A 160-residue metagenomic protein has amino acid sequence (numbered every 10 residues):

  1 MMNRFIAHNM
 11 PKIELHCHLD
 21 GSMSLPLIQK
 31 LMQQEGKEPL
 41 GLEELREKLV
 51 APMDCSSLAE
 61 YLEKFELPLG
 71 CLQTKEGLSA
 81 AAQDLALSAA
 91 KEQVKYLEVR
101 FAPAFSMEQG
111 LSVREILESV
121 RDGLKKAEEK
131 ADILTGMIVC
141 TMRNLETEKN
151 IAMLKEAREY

Functional and structural regions predicted by a protein language model:
M1-Y160: Metal-cofactor-binding active-site regions of metalloenzymes
